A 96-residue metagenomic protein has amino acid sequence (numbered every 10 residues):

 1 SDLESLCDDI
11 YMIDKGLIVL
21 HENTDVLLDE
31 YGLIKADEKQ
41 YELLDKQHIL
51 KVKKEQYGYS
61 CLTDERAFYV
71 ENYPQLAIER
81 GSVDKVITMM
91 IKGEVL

Functional and structural regions predicted by a protein language model:
S1-T63: ABC transporter nucleotide-binding domain
Y57-L96: C-terminal coupling/interaction segments
